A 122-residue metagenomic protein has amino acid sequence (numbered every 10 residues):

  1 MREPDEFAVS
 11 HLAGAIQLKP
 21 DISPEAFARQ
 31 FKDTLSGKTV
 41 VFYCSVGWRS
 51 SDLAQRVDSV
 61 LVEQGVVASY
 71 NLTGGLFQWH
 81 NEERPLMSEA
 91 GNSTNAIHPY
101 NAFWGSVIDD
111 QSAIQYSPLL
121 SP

Functional and structural regions predicted by a protein language model:
M1-E6: Short, polar loop motifs at secondary-structure junctions
A8-K38, S51-P122: Rhodanese-like catalytic fold shared by cysteine-dependent sulfurtransferases and DSP/PTP-type phosphatases
T39-Y43: Short glycine-rich or small-residue beta-strand-to-loop segments that form or flank ligand, phosphate, metal/Fe-S
C44-S45, T73: Conserved residues at beta->alpha junctions
S45-S51: Gly/Ser/Thr-rich loops at beta-strand to alpha-helix junctions that form or flank small-molecule/cofactor-binding
